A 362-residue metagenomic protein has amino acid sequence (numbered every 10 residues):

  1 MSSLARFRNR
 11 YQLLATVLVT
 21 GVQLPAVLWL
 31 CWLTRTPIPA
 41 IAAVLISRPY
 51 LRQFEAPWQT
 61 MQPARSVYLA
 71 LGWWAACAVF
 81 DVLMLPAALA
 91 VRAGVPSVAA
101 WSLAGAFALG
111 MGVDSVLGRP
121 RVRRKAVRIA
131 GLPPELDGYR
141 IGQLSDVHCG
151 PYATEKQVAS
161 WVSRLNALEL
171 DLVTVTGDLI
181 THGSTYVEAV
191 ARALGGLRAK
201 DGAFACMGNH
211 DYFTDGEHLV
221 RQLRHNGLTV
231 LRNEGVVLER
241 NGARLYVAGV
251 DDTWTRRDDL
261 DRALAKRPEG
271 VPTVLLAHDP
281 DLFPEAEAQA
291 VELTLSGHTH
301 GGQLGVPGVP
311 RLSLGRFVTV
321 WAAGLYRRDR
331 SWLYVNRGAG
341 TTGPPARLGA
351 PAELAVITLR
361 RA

Functional and structural regions predicted by a protein language model:
M1-P120: Non-catalytic terminal accessory segments
L33, I38-I41, I46, I129 (+3 more regions): Weak global preference for isoleucine
T60-Y68, R92-S145, C149-L168: N-terminal signal-anchor transmembrane helix
L132-A362: Soluble catalytic domains of enzymes that build or remodel membrane lipids, polysaccharides, and related
